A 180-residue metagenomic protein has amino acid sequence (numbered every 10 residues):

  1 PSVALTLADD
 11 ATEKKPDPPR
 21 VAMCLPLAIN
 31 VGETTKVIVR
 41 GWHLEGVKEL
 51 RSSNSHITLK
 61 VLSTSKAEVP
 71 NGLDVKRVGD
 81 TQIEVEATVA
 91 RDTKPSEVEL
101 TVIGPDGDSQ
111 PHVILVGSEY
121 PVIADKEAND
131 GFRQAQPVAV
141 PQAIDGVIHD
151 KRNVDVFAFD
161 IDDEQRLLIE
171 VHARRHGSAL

Functional and structural regions predicted by a protein language model:
P1-V3: Bacterial N-terminal signal peptides
D9, K15-E68, R91, P105 (+3 more regions): Acidic, Ser/Thr/Pro-rich low-complexity intrinsically disordered segments
K76-V85: Aromatic sugar-binding surface patches on proteins that engage polysaccharides or sugar-phosphate polymers
T88-K94: Short, surface-exposed loop/turn segments at beta-strand-coil junctions that are enriched for proline with nearby
E99-I103: Extracellular recognition modules
S109-G117: Edge beta-strands of extracellular beta-sandwich domains
P121-P137: Extracellular carbohydrate-recognition regions
